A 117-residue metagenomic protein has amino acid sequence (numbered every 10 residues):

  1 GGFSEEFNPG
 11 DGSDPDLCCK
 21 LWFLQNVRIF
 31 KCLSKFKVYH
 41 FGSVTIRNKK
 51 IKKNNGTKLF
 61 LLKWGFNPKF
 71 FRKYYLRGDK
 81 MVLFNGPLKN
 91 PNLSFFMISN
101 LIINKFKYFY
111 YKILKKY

Functional and structural regions predicted by a protein language model:
G1, E6-F36: A short, conserved alpha-helix in the catalytic core of glycosyltransferases
G12, S43-V44: Short capping/connector residues at structural and topological boundaries
I29-F30, V44-Y117: C-terminal, non-catalytic tails of nucleotide-sugar-dependent glycosyltransferases
H40: Histidine-centered active-site/metal-ligand motif
